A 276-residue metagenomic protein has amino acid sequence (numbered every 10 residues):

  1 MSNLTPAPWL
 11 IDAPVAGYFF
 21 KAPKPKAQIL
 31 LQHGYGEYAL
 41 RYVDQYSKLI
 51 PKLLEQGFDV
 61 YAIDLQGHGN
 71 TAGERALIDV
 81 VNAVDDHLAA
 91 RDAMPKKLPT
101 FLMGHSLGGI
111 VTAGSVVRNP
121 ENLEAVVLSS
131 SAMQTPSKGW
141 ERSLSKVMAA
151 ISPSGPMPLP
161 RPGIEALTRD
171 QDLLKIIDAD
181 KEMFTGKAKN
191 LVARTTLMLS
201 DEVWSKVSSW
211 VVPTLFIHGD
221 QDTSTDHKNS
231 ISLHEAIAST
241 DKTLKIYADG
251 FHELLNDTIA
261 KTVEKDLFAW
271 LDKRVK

Functional and structural regions predicted by a protein language model:
M1-A22: N-terminal cap/lid segment of alpha/beta-hydrolase-fold proteins
Y35-L49: The serine-hydrolase catalytic nucleophile loop
I50-A72: Conserved alpha/beta-hydrolase
H68-K96: Catalytic nucleophile-loop/oxyanion-hole region of alpha/beta-hydrolase and closely related hydrolase-like folds
M103-A188: Alpha/beta-hydrolase-fold enzymes
W210, F216-H218, D222: Short beta-strand/loop motif that positions the catalytic acidic residue of the alpha/beta-hydrolase fold
V212, D226-E235: Short alpha-helix in the alpha/beta-hydrolase fold that links the catalytic acid
T243, A248-K276: Catalytic active-site module of serine/aspartate enzymes centered on a nucleophile-bearing elbow/loop
